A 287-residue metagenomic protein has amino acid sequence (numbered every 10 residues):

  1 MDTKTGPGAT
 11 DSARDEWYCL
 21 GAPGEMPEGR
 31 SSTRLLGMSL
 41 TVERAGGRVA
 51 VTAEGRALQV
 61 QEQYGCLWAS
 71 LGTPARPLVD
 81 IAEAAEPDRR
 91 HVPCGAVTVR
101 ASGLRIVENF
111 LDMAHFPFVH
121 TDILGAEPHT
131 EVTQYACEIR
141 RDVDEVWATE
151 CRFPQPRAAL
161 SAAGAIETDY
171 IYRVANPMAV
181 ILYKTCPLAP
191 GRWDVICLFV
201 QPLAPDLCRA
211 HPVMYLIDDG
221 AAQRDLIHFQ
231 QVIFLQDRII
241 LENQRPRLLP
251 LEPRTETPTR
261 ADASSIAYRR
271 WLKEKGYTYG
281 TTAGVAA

Functional and structural regions predicted by a protein language model:
M1-V51, G55-G65, S70-P74: N-terminal pre-ligand scaffold of iron-sulfur
A75-A287: C-terminal catalytic domain of Rieske-type non-heme iron oxygenases
